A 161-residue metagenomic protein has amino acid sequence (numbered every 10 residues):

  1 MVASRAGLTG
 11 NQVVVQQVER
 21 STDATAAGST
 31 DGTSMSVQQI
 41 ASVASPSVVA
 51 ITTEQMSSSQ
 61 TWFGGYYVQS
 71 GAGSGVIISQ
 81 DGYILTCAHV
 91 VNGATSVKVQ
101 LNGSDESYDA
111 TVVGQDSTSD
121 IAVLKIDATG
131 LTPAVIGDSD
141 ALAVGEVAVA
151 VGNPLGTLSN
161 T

Functional and structural regions predicted by a protein language model:
M1-T161: Serine-dependent protease modules
